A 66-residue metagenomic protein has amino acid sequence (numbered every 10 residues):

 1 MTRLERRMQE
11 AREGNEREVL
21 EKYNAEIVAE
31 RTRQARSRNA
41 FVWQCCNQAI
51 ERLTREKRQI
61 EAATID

Functional and structural regions predicted by a protein language model:
M1-A25: Short, charge/polar-rich alpha-helical segments
E21-D66: Short, charge-rich amphipathic interface segments used for partner binding and complex assembly
